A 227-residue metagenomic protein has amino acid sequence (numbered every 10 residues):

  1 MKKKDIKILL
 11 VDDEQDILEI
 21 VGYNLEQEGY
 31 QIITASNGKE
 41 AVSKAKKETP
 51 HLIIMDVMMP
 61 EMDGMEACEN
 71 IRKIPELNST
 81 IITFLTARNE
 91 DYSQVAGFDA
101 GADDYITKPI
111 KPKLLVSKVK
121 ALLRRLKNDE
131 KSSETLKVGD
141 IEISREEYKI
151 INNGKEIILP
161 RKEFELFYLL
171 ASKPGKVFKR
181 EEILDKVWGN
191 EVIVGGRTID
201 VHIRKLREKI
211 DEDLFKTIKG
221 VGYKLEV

Functional and structural regions predicted by a protein language model:
K2-D16, V21-L25, I53: Conserved acidic segment of CheY-like receiver
I6-K7, A121-K176: Short, Lys/Arg-enriched segments at the junction into DNA-binding effector domains of transcriptional regulators
G29-S36, K44: Short hydrophobic/Thr-rich beta-strand motif most characteristic of the beta2 strand and flanking loop of CheY-like
E48-I54: Active-site beta3 strand of CheY-like receiver
M59: Receiver (REC) domain active-site loop signature in two-component systems and cognate sites in sensor histidine kinases
E69-I74, S79-L136: Basic, amphipathic DNA-recognition helix from helix-turn-helix-like DNA-binding domains
K149-H202, E208-L214, K219: Positively charged, aromatic-enriched patches within helix-turn-helix-type DNA-binding elements, predominantly
